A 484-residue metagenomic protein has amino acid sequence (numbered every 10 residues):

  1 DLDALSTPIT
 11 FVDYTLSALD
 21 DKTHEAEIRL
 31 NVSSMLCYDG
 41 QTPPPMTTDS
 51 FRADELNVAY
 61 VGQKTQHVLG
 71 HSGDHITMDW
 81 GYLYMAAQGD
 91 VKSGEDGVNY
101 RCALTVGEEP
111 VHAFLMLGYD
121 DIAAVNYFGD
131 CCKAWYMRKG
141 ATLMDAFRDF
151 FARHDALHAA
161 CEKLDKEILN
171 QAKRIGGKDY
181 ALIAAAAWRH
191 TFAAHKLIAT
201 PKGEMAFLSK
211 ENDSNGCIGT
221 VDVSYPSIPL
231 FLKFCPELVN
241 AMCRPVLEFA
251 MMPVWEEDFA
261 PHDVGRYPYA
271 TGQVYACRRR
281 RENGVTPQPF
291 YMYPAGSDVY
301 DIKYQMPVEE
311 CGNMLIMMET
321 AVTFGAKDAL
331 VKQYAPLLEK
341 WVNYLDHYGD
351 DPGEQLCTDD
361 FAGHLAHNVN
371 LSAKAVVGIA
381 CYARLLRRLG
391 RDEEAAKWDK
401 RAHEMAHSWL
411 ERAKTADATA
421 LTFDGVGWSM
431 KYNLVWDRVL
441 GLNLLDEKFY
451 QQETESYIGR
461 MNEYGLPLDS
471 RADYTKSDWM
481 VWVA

Functional and structural regions predicted by a protein language model:
D1, A206-S214, S297-Q305, F324 (+5 more regions): Active-site-adjacent structural elements in folded domains
A4, T15-G219, P236, N240 (+1 more regions): Acidic/polar, glycine-enriched structural segments that form the non-catalytic walls/loops of the carbohydrate-binding
S6-F11: Short, solvent-exposed loop/turn segments enriched in Ser/Thr/Gly
D13-A18, G118-D120, E167-R174, Y225-E237 (+4 more regions): Well-ordered alpha-helical scaffold segments within catalytic/enzyme domains
T15-E25, E109-H112, I122, K233-L238 (+3 more regions): Secondary-structure boundary elements
A53-S93, E211-V223, P229-P236, L247-A250 (+4 more regions): Extended ligand-binding clefts on enzyme/binding-domain cores
Y136, T142-D155, G216-G349, N368-Y382 (+1 more regions): Aromatic-rich carbohydrate-recognition surfaces in CAZymes
A181-T200, G219, W255-D258, M306-G312 (+6 more regions): Aromatic-lined, polymer-binding surfaces characteristic of secreted/periplasmic polysaccharide-degrading enzymes
